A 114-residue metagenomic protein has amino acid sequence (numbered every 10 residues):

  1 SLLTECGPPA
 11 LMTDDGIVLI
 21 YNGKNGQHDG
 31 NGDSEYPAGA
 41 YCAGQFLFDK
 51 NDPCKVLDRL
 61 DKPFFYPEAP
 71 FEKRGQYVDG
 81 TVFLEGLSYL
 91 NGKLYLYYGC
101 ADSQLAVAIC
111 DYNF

Functional and structural regions predicted by a protein language model:
S1-F114: Carbohydrate-active catalytic/glycan-binding domains of CAZyme proteins, especially the secreted or lumenal ectodomains
